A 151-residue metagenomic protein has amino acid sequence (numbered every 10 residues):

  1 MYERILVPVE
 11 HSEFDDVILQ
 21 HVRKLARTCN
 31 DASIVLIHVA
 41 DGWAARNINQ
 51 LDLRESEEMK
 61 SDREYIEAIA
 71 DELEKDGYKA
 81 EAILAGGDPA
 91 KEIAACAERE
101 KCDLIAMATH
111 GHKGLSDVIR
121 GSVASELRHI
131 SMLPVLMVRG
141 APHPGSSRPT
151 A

Functional and structural regions predicted by a protein language model:
M1, K24, D71-I105, P142-A151: Structural beta-alpha unit
M1-N49: Small/aliphatic-rich secondary-structure junction motif
R4, C96-A151: Gly/Ser-rich helix-loop-strand patches that form or flank binding pockets for ribonucleotide-derived cofactors
V17, E92, G114: Phosphate- and divalent-cation-binding pockets in alpha/beta enzyme and binding domains that engage nucleotide-derived
H21, E58-I69, E92: Short, solvent-exposed amphipathic alpha-helices that sit in or adjacent to ligand/effector-binding or catalytic
V35, E81, L136: Conserved beta-strand positions in the Rossmann-like core of class I SAM-dependent methyltransferases
I37-E64, P144-A151: Acidic, proline/glycine-rich short linear motifs
